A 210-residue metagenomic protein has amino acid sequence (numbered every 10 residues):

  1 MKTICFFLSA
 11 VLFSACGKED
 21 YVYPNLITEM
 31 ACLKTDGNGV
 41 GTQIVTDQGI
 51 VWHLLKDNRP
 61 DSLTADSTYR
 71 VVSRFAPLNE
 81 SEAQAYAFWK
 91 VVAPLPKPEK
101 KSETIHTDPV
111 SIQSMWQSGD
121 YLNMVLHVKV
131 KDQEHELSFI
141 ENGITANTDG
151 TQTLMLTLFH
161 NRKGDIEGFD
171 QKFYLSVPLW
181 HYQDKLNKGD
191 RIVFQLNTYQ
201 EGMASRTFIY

Functional and structural regions predicted by a protein language model:
M1-I4: Positively charged n-region of N-terminal signal peptides that target proteins for export
F6-A10: Hydrophobic helical h-region of N-terminal Sec-dependent signal peptides in bacterial secretory/periplasmic proteins
L12-A15: C-terminal motif of bacterial Sec signal peptides marking the signal peptidase cleavage site
G17-E19: Bacterial signal peptide processing site
Y21-Y23: Solvent-exposed N-terminal domain segments of exported/luminal and surface proteins
N25-Y210: First exposed extracellular module after export/assembly in secreted or surface-exposed proteins
